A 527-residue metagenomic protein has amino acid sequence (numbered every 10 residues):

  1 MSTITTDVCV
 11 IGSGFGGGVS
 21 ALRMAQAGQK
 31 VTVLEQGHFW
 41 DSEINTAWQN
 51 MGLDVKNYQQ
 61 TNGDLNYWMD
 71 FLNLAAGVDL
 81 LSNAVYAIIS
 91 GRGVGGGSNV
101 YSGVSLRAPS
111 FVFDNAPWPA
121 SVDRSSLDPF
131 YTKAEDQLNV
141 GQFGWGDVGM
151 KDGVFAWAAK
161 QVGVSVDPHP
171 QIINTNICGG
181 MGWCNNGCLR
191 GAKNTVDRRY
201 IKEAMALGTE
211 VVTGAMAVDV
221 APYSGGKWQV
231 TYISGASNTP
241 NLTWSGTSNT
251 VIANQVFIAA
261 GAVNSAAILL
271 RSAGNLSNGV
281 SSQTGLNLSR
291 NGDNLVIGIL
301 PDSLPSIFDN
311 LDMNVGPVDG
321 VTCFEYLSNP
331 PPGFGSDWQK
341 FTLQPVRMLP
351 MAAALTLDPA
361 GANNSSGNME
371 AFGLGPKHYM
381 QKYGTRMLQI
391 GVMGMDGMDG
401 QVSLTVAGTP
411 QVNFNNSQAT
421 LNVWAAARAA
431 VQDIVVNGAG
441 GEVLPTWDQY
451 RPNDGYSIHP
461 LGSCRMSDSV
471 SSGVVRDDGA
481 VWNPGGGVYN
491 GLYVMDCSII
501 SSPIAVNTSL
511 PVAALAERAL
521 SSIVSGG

Functional and structural regions predicted by a protein language model:
T6-V33: N-terminal Rossmann-like FAD-binding beta1-loop-alpha1 element of flavoenzymes
G14-F15, V19, V263, Q418 (+1 more regions): Residue-level detector of alpha-helix initiation sites
R23-Q26, K30-N50, V220-Y223, T231-V315 (+4 more regions): Glycine-rich loop(s) and the adjacent beta-strand/alpha-helix scaffold that form part
L53-F143: Redox-cofactor-proximal catalytic regions of oxidoreductases
Y58, V112, W118, V122-V218 (+2 more regions): Conserved redox-cofactor binding core of oxidoreductases
L74-V78, S82-I88, Y101, S281-Q411 (+4 more regions): FAD cofactor-binding and catalytic pocket of flavoenzymes
G93, G103, C497-S509: Glycine-rich phosphate/pyrophosphate-binding beta-alpha loops
C178-C184, V218-Y223, G391, P410-F414 (+1 more regions): A glycine-rich dinucleotide-binding beta-alpha-beta segment and adjacent secondary-structure elements that constitute
